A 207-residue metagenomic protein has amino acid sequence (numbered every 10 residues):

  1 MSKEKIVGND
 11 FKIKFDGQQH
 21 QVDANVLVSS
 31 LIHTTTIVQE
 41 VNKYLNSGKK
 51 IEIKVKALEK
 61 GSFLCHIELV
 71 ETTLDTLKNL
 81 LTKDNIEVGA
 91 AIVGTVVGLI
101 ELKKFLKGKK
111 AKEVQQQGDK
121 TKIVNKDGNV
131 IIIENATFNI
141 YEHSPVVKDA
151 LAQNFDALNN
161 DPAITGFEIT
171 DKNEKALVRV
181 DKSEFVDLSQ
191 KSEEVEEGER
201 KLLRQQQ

Functional and structural regions predicted by a protein language model:
S2-Q206: Charged, alpha-helical interface segments at or near domain boundaries
